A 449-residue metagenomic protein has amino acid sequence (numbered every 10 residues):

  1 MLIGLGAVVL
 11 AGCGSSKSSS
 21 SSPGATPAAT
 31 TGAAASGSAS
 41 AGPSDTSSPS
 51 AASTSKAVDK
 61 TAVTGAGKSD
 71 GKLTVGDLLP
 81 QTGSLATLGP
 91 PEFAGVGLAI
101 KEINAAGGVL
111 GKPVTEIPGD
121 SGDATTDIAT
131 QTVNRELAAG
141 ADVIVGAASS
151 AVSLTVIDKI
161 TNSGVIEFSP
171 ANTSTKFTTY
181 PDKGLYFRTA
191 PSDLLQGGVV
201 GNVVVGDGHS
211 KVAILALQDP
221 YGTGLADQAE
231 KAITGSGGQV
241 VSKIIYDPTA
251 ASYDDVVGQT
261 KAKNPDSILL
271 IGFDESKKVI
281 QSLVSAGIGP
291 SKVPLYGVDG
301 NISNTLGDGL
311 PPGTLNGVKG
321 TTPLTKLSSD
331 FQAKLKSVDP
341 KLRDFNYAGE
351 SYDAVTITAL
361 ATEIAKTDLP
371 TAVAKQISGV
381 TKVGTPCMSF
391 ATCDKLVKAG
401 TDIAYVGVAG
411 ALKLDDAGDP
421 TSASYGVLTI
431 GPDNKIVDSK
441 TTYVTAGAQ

Functional and structural regions predicted by a protein language model:
M1-Q449: Extracytosolic ligand-binding ectodomains
